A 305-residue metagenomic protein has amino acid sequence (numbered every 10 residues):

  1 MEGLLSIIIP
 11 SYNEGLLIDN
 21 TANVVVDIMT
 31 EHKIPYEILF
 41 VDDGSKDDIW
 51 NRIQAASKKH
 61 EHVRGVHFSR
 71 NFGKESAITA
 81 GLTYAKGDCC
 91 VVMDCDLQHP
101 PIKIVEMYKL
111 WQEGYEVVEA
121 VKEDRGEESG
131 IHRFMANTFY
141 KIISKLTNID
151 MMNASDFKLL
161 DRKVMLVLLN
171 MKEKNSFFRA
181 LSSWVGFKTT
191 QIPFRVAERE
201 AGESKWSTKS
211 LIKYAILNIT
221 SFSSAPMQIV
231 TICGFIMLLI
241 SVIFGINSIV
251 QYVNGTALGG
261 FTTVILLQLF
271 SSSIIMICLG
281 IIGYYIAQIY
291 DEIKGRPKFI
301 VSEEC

Functional and structural regions predicted by a protein language model:
M1, F177-C305: Hydrophobic helical membrane-anchoring modules
M1-D27, K33-I34: N-proximal low-complexity "stem/linker" segments adjacent to membrane-targeting elements
S6, P35-E37, H62-R64, E116: Structural signature of beta-strand start/N-cap positions in the alpha/beta core of ABC transporter nucleotide-binding
E14-L17, S45, P100: Donor nucleotide-sugar binding loop of glycosyltransferases
A22, I34-S45, V66-H67: Short beta-strand/loop segment that forms part of the nucleotide-sugar
D42-N51, L97-Q98: A conserved acidic beta->alpha catalytic loop
A55, R64-R70, K74-Y84, C89 (+2 more regions): Acceptor/aglycone-binding surface of glycosyltransferases and processive sugar-polymer synthases
